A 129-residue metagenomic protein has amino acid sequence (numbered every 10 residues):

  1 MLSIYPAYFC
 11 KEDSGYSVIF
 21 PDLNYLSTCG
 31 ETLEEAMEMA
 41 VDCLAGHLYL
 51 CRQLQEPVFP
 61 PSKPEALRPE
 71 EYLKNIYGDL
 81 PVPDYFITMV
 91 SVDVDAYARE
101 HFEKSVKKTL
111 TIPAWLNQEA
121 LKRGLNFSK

Functional and structural regions predicted by a protein language model:
M1-S14, I19, Y97-R99: N-terminal segment of the canonical double-stranded RNA-binding domain
L2-I4, A45-T111, W115-K122: Short, charged, surface-exposed hinge/linker loops at domain edges that act as mobile lids or interdomain connectors
P21, E31, K122: Surface loops and adjacent helix of pleckstrin homology
P21-N24, P113: Short, proline-centered helix/strand-breaking motifs
N24-E35, T109: A short, exposed loop/beta-hairpin motif centered on an aromatic-Gly-Thr core
T32-Y49: A short, charged, amphipathic alpha-helix used as a generic interaction element across diverse proteins
K122-K129: A short beta-strand-loop micro-motif that forms or neighbors metal/cofactor- and ligand-binding patches at active-site
